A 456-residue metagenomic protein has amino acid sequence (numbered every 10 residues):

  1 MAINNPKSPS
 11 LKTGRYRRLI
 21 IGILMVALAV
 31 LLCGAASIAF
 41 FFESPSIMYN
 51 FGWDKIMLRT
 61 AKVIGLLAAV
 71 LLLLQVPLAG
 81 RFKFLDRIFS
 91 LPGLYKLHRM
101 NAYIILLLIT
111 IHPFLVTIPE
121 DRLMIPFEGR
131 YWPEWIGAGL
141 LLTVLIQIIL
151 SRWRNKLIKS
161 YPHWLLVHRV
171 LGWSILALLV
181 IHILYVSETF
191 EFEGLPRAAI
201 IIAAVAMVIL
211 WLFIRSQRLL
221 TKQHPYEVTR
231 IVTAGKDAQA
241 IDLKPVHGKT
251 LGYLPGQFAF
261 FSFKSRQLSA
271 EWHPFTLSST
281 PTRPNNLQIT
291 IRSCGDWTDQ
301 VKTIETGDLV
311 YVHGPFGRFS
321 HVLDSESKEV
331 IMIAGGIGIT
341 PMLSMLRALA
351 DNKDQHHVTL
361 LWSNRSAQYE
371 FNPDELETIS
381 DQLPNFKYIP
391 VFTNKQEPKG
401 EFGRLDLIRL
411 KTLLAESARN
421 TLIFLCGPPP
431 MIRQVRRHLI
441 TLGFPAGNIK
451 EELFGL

Functional and structural regions predicted by a protein language model:
A2-A27, W173, A177-L179, D296-W297 (+1 more regions): Reductase modules of NAD(P)H-dependent flavoproteins
R15-W211: Membrane-embedded alpha-helical bundles of multi-pass integral membrane proteins
A61, L220-Y311, K328, A350 (+4 more regions): Ferredoxin-reductase
H98, H168, G256, G338 (+1 more regions): Short, conserved phosphate/pyrophosphate- and ester-handling motifs at nucleotide-, phospho-/glycolipid
S187, E191, W211-E227, E271: Hydrophobic alpha-helical transmembrane segments in integral membrane proteins
P315-E326: A short, basic/flexible loop-to-alpha-helix module at the beginning of a structural domain
I339-D351: Histidine-anchored nucleotide/phosphate-binding helix
